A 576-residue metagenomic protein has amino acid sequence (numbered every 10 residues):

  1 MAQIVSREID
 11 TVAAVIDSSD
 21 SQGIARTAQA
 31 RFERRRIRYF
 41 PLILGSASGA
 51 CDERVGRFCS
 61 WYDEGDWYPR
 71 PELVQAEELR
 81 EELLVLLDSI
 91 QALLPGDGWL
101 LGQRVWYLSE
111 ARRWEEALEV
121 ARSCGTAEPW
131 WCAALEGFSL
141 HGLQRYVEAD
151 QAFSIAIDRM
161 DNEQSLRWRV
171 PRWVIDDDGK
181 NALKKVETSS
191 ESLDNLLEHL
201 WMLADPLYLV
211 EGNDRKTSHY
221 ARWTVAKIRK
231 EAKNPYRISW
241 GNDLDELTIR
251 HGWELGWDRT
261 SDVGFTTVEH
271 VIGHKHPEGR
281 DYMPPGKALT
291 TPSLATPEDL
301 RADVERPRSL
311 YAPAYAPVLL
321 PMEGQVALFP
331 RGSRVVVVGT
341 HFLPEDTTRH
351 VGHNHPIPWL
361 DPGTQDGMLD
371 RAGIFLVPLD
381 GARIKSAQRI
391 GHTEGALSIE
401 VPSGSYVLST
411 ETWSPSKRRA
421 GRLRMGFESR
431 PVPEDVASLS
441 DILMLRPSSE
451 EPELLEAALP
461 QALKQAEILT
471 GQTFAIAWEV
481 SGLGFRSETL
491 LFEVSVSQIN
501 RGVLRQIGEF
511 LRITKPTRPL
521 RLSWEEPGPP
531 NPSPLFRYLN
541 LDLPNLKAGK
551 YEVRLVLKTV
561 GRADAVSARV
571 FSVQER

Functional and structural regions predicted by a protein language model:
V5, E33-I43, P71-V85, W106-E119: Helix-turn-helix repeat elements of alpha-solenoid scaffolds
E8-I9, A13-Q75, P284-R576: Intrinsically disordered, low-complexity terminal regions enriched in Ser/Thr/Pro/Gly and charged residues
S60-G65, L83, L93-L101, A127-A134 (+1 more regions): Generic helix N-cap/helix-start motif at coil->alpha-helix transitions
P69-R70, Q103-R104, L135-E136, V170 (+1 more regions): Structural register within alpha-helical repeat arrays
T126-E128, H141-E163: TPR/TPR-like (Sel1-like) alpha-helical repeat modules
K185-N242, E246-P313: A cross-family detector of function-defining hotspots
